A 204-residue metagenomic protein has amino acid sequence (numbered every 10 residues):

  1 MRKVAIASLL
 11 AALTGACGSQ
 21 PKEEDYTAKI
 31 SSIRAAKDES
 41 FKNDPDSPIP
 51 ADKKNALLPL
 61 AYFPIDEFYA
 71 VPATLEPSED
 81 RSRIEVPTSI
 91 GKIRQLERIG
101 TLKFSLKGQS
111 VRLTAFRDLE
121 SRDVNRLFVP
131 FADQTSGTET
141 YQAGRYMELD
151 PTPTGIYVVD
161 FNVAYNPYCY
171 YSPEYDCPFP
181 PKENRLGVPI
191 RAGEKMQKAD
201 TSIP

Functional and structural regions predicted by a protein language model:
R2-S8: Sec-dependent signal peptide recognition, specifically the positively charged N-region followed immediately by
T14-A16: C-terminal motif of bacterial Sec signal peptides marking the signal peptidase cleavage site
G18-Q20: Bacterial signal peptide processing site
D25-N43: Post-signal peptide N-terminal segment of mature Sec-exported envelope proteins
I65-T74: Short Lys/Arg-enriched alpha/beta "domain-start" segment
E79-A143: Mid-length scaffold segments of soluble, non-membrane domains
P130-Y165: Acidic, glycine-rich flexible loop segments
E139, I156, A164-P204: Extended, aromatic/histidine-rich regions of cofactor-dependent oxidoreductases associated with respiratory
